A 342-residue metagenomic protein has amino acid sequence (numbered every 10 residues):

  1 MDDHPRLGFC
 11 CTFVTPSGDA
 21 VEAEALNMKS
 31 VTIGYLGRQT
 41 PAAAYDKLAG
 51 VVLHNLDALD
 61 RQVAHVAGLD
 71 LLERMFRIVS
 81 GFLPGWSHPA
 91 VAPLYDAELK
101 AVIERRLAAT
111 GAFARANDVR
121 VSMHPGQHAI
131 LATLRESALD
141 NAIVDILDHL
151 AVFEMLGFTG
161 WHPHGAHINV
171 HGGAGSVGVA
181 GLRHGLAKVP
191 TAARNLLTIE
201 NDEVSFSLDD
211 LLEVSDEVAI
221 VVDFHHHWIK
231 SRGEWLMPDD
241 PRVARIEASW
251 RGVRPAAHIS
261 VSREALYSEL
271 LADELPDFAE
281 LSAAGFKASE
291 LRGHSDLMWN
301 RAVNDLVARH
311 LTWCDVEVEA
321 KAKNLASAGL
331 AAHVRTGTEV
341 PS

Functional and structural regions predicted by a protein language model:
M1-R120, A129-I143, L147-H162, K188 (+3 more regions): Alpha/beta catalytic barrel-like cores
H124, D223, V316: Conserved, mostly hydrophobic/aromatic
G126, E203, H225-H226, S262: Catalytic metal-binding/acid-base residues of hydrolase active sites
H128-I130, A174-V177, S205, W228-I229 (+1 more regions): Short, small-residue-enriched loops and turns at beta-alpha junctions that line or gate enzyme active sites
D140-A219, H225: Eukaryote-skewed repeat-based solenoidal scaffolds used as protein-protein interaction platforms, primarily
V218, H225, R232-G233, M237-P238: A cross-taxonomic marker for long C-terminal extensions/tails that follow the last structured domain
V221, H225-H227, R242-V243: Catalytic-core regions of glycoside hydrolase
